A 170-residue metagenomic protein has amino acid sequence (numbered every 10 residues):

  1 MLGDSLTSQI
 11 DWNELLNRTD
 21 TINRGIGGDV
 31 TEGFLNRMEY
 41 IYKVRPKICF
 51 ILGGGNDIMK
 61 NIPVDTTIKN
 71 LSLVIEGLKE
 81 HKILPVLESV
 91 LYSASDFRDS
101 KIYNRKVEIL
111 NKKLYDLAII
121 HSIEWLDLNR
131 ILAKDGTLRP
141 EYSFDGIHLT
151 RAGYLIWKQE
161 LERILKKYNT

Functional and structural regions predicted by a protein language model:
M1-L73, G77, D96-D99, E108: Conserved SGNH/GDSL esterase-like catalytic core that processes O-acyl groups on lipids and polysaccharides
L6, N56, L91, I131-L132: Catalytic metal-binding/acid-base residues of hydrolase active sites
K43-R45, H81, Y168: Glycine-rich phosphate-binding loop signature in dinucleotide/nucleotide-binding domains
C49, P85-V86: Hydrophobic residues within beta-strands of alpha/beta enzymes
L52, E88-S89: Alpha/beta-hydrolase-fold catalytic nucleophile elbow
K79-E80, I119: Anion (oxyanion) recognition and catalysis
H81-L84, I123: A short helix->loop->beta-strand "cap" motif at the edges of active sites that frequently abuts
Y92-T170: Catalytic His-Asp segment of secreted/periplasmic serine-dependent ester chemistry enzymes
